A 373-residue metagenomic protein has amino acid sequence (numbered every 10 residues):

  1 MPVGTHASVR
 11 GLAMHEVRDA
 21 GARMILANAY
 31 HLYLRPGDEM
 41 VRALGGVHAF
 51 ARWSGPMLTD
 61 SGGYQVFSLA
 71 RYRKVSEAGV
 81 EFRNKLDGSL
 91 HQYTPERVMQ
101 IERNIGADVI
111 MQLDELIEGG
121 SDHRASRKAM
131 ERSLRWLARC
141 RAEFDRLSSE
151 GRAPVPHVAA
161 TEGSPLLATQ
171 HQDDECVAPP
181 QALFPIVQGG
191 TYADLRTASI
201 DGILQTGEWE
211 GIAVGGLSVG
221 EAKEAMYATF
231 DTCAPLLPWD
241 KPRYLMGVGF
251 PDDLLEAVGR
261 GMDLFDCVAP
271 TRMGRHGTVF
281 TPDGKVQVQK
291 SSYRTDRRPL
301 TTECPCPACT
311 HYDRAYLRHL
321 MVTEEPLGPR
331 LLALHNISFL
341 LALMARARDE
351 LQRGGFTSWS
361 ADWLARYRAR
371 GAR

Functional and structural regions predicted by a protein language model:
M1-S148, S291-R294: Non-catalytic, usually N-terminal nucleic-acid engagement modules in DNA/RNA processing proteins
R23, D108, E210, D263 (+1 more regions): Short acidic/polar active-site loop segments enriched in Thr and Asp
I25, D60, E102, P185 (+4 more regions): Conserved, mostly hydrophobic/aromatic
Q92, E96, H123, R127-L134 (+5 more regions): Non-membrane alpha-helical structural segments and their capping/turn regions in soluble enzymes
D114-G120, T301-R373: C-terminal extensions of enzymes
E118-H123, R127, G211-S218, P326-P329: Glycine- and acidic
L134, E143, L147, A182-F184 (+1 more regions): Glycine-rich phosphate/ribose-binding loops and adjacent secondary-structure elements that form binding surfaces
R146-P180: Intrinsic disorder/low-complexity segments
